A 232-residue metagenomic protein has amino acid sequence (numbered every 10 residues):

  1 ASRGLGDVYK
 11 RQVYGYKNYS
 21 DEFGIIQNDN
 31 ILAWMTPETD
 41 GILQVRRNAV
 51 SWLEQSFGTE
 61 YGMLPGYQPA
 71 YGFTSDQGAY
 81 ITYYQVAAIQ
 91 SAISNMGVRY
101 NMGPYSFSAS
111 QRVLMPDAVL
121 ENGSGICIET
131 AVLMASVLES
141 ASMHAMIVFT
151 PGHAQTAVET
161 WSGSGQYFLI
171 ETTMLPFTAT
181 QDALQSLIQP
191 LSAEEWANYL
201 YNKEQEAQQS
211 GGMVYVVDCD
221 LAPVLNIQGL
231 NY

Functional and structural regions predicted by a protein language model:
A1-Y9: Short, small-residue-biased leader/transition segments that mark boundaries at the very start of proteins
R11-Q44: Low-complexity, Pro/Ser/Thr- and charge-rich linker/hinge segments at domain boundaries
Y14, T36, G41, Q189-Y232: Alpha-helical and coiled-coil interaction segments, frequently adjacent to or embedded within charge-biased
M35-N122, S164: Secondary-structure boundary elements
Q77-G78, M134, N231-Y232: Mixed-charge, low-complexity segments
P104-L114, A118-S124, M146, Q155 (+2 more regions): Intrinsically disordered, low-complexity regulatory regions in eukaryotic proteins
F107, I128-G211: Hydrophobic/aromatic-rich core segments of domains that either
